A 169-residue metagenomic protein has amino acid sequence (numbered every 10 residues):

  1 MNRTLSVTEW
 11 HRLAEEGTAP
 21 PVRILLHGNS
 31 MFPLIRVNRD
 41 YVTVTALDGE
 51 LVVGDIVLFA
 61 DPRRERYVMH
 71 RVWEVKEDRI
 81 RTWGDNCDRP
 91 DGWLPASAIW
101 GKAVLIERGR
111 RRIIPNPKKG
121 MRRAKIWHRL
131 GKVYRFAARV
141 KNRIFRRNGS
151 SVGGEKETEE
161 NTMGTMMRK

Functional and structural regions predicted by a protein language model:
M1-L51, G109-K169: Protein maturation boundaries and topogenic segments
P21, E65-Y67, D91: Short, mixed charged/polar active-site loops that provide acid/base catalysis or chelate metal/phosphate cofactors
Y41-T43, L58, W100: Hydrophobic beta-strand signal
D48-D61: Short coil-to-beta transition motif at edge beta-strands of beta-rich domains
I56, V68-E74: Short beta-strand-centered aromatic/proline hotspots
D61-R63, N86: Short acidic, glycine-rich loop/turn motifs
E65-H70, T82: Compact nucleic-acid interaction/catalytic patches
W73-G120: Aromatic- and Lys/Arg-enriched surface recognition patch
